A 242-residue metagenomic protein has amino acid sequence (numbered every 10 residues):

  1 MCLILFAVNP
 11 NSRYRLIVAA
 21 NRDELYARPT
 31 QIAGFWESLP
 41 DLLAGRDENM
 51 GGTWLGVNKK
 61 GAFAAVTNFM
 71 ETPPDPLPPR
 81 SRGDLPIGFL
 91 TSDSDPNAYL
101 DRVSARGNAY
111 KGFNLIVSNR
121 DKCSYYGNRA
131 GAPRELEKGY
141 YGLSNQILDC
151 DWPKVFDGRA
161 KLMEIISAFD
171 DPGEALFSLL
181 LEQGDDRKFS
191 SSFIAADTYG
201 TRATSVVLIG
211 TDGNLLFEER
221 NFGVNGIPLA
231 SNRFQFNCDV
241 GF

Functional and structural regions predicted by a protein language model:
M1-F242: N-terminal nucleophile
